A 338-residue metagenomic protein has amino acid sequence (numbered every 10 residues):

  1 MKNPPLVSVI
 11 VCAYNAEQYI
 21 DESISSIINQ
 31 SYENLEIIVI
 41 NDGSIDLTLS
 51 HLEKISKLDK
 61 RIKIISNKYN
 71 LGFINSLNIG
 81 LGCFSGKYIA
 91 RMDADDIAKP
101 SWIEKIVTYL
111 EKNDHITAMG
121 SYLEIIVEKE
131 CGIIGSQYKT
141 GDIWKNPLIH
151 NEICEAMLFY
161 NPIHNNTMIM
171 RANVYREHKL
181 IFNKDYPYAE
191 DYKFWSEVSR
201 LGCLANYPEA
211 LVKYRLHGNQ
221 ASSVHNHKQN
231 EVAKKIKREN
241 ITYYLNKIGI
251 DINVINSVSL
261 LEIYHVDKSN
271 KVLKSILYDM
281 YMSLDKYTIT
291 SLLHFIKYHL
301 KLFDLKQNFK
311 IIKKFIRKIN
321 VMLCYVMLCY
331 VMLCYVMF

Functional and structural regions predicted by a protein language model:
P4-V7, I28-V39, L47, D59-K63: Short loop->beta transition adjacent to catalytic acidic/histidine clusters or analogous donor-positioning motifs
A16-N29: Short, well-formed alpha-helical segments that are part of the catalytic scaffolds of diverse glycosyltransferases
N41-S50, Y69, D93: A conserved acidic beta->alpha catalytic loop
S66-F84, K105: Glycine-rich, basic loop-to-helix element that forms the pyrophosphate-binding segment of sugar-nucleotide handling
G82, S121, T140-E239, Y243 (+1 more regions): Conserved nucleotide-sugar donor-binding catalytic segment
I89: Short aromatic/hydrophobic "clamp" motif used to bind/position activated sugar donors
S101-Y138: Conserved donor NDP-sugar-binding/catalytic core segment of glycosyltransferases
L216-M327, M332, M337-F338: C-terminal subregions of glycosyltransferases and related glycan-biosynthesis enzymes
